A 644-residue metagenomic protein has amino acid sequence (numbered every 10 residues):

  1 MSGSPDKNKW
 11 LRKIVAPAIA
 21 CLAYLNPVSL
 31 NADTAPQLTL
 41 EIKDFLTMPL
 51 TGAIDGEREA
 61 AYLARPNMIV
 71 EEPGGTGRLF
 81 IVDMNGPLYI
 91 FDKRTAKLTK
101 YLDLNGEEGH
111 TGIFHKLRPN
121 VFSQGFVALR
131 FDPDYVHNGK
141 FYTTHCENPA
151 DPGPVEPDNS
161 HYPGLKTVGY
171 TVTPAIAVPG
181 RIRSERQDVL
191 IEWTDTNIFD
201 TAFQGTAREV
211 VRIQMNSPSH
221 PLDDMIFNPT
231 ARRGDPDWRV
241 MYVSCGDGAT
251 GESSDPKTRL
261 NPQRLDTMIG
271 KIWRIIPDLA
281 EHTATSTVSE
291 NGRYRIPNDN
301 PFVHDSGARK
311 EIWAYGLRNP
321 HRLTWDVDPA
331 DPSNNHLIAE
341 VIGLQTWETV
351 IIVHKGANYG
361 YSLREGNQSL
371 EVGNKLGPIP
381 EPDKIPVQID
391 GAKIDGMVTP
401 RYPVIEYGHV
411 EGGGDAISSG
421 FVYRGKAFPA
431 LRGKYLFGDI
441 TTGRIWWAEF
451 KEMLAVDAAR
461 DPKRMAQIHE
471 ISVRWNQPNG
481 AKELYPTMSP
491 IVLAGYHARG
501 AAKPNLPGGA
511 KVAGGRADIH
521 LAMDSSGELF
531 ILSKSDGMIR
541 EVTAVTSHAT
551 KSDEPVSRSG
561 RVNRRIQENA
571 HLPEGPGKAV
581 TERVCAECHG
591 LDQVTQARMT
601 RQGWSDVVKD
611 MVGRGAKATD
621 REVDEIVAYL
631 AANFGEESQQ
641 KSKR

Functional and structural regions predicted by a protein language model:
N31-L40, A64, G74, V82 (+7 more regions): Beta-propeller domain segments
M48-G86, G414-S419: Beta-strand-rich domains and repeat architectures in extracellular enzymes and scaffolds, especially beta-propellers
R78-G106, N197-D200: Beta-propeller domains
K97-F131: Blade-loop segments of beta-propeller domains
R309, E554-V580: Electrostatic cytochrome c docking/interface patches
I519-P555: Blade-level signature of beta-propeller repeat domains, shared across WD40, Kelch, NHL, RCC1 and BNR/Asp-box propellers
L529, K534, A544, H548 (+1 more regions): C-terminal capping alpha-helices of c-type cytochrome domains
I539, E582-D592, I626, L630: The canonical Cys-X-X-Cys-His
